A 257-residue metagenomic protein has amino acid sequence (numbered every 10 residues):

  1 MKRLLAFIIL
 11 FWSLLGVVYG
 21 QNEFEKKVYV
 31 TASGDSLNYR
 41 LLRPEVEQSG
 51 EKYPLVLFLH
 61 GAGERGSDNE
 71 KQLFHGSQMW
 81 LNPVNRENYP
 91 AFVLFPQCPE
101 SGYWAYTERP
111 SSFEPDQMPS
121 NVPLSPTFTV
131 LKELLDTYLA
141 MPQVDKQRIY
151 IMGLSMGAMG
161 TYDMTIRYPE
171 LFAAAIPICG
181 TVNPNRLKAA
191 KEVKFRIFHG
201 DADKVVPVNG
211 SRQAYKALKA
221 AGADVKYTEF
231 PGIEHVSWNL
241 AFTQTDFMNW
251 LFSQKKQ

Functional and structural regions predicted by a protein language model:
M1-E23: Bacterial Sec-dependent N-terminal signal peptides
V17-L55, A91, T127, E133 (+6 more regions): A domain-start/cap signature at the N-terminus of enzymes
V46-E51, A105-L154: Gly/Ser-rich "nucleophile elbow"/oxyanion-hole loop immediately N-terminal to the catalytic nucleophile in hydrolases
L57-L59, I178, F230: Alpha/beta-hydrolase
A62-F128: Active-site machinery of serine-nucleophile hydrolases
F74-V84, C179-L187, N209, Q213: Alpha-helical scaffolding within the catalytic cores of extracellular/periplasmic polymer-degrading hydrolases
D136-K191: Primarily recognizes the serine-hydrolase "nucleophile elbow" in alpha/beta-hydrolase and SGNH/GDSL folds
K194-Q257: C-terminal catalytic histidine-bearing segment of alpha/beta-hydrolase fold enzymes
